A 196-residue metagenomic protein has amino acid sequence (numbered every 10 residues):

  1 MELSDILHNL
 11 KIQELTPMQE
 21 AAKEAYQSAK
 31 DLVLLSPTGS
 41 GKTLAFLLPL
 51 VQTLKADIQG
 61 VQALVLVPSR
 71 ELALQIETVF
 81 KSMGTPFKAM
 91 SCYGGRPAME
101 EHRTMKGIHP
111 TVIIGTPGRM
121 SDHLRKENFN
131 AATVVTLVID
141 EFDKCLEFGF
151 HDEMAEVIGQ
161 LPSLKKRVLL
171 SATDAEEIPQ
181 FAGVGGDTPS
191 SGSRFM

Functional and structural regions predicted by a protein language model:
M1-L35: Conserved pre-motif I regulatory segment
D5, Q59-R125, T133-T136: Conserved nucleic-acid-binding Ia/Ib motif block in the N-terminal RecA-like helicase ATPase lobe
E20-L32, T43-I58, V79-S82, S121: Walker A/P-loop NTP-binding motif
Q27, I58, G84, P162-S163 (+1 more regions): Short conserved AdoMet
L32-L35, L64, V168: Short hydrophobic/aromatic beta-strand immediately N-terminal to the Walker A/P-loop
S36-S40: The conserved Walker
P49, Q75-V79, R119, E153 (+2 more regions): Alpha-helical scaffold elements adjacent to nucleotide-binding pockets in ATP/GTP-utilizing enzyme cores
N130-M196: Post-DEXD/H (motif II) to motif III coupling segment of the RecA-like Helicase ATP-binding lobe
